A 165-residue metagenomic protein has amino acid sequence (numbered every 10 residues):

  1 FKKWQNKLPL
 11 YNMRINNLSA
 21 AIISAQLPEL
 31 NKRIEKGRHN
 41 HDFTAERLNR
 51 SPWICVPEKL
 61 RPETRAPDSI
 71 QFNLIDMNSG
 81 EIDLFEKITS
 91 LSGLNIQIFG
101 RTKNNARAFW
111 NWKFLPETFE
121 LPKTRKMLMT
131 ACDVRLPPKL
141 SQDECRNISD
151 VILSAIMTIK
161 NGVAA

Functional and structural regions predicted by a protein language model:
F1-S69, N104: Active-site region of PLP-dependent enzymes
L18, G37, I70, T89-L91 (+3 more regions): Generic structural signal for small/hydrophobic residues in well-ordered secondary structure, especially within
A20, I34, I82, S141 (+1 more regions): Short functional linear motifs
S24, Q142-S149, L153: Short, amphipathic alpha-helical "lid/cap" segments that border enzyme active or binding sites
P28-E29, M77-S79: Short helix-loop capping/hinge motifs at secondary-structure junctions, enriched in acidic/polar residues
F43, L84-C132, M157, N161-A164: Conserved PLP cofactor-binding pocket of PLP-dependent enzymes
L60, P67-N78, R107-F119, M129-E144: Conserved PLP-binding active-site segment of the aspartate aminotransferase-like
